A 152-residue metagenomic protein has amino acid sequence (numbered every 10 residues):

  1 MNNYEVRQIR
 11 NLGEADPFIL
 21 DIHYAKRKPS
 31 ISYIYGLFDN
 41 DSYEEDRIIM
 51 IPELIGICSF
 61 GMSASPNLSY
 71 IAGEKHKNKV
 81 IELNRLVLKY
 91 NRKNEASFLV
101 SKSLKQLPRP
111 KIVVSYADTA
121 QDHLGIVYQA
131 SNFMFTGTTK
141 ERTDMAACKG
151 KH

Functional and structural regions predicted by a protein language model:
M1-N2, I51-E53, H76: A generic structural signal for short, non-catalytic loop/turn and secondary-structure boundary residues
M1-S30: Short amphipathic alpha-helix that is part of the acyltransferase structural core
Q8-I9, S59-H152: Acyl-donor binding region in acyl/amide transferases
A15-F18, D46, G125, A147-K149: Short, solvent-exposed polar/charged micro-motifs at secondary-structure junctions
I19, S32-C58: Conserved beta-hairpin
I22, N40, A130-S131: Alpha-helix C-caps/helix-loop-beta hinges
Y24-K26, I48, A72-G73: Short, flexible, glycine/charge-rich loop motifs used to bind or transfer phosphoryl groups or to couple energy/partner
A25-I31, D41, N67: An active-site-proximal beta-strand-loop segment
